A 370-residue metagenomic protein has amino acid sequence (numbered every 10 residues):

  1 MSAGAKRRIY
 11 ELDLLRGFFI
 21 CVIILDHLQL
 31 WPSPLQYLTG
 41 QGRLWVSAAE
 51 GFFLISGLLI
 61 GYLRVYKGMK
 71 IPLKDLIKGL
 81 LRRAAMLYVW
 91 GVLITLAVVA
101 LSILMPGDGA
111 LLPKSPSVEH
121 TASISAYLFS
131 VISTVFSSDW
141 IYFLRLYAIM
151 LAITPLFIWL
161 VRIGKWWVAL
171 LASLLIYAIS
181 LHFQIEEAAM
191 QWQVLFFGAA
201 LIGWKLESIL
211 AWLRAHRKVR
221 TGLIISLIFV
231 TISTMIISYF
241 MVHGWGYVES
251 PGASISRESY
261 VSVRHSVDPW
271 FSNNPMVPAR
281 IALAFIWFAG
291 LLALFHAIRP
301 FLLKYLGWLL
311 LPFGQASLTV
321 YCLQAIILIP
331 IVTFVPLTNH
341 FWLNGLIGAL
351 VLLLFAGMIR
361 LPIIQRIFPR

Functional and structural regions predicted by a protein language model:
M1-R370: Alpha-helical transmembrane segments and their immediate juxtamembrane cytosolic regions
